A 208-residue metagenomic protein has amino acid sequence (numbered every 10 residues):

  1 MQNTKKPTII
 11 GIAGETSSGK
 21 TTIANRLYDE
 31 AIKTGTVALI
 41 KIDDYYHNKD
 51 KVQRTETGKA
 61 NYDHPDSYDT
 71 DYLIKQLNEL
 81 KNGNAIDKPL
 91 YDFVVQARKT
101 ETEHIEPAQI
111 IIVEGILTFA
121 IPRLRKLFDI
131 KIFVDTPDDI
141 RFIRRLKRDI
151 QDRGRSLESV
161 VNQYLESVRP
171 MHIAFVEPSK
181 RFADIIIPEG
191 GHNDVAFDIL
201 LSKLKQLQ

Functional and structural regions predicted by a protein language model:
M1-T4, E106-P107, K147, R169-Q208: NTP-dependent small-molecule kinase module
T16: The conserved Walker
K20: Conserved lysine of the Walker
I23: Hydrophobic positions on the alpha1 helix immediately C-terminal to the Walker A/P-loop
D29-A38: Post-Walker A helix-loop "phosphate-sensing" segment adjacent to the P-loop in P-loop NTPases
A38, H47-V95: Conserved nucleotide-sensing/catalytic segment adjacent to the nucleotide-binding pocket in NTP-handling enzymes
K99-R153: ATP-dependent NMP and nucleoside kinases share a basic, alpha-helical "lid"
